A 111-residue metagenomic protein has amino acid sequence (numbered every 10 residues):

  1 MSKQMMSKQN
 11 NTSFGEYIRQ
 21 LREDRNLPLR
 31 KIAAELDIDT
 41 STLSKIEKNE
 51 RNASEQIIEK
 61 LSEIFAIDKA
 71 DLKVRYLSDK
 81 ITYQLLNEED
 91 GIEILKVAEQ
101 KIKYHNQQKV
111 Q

Functional and structural regions predicted by a protein language model:
S2-D24: A short, Lys/Arg-rich alpha-helix, primarily the initiator
I18, L29, T40, E55-I58: Helix-turn-helix DNA-binding elements, focusing on the entry/boundary residues of the two helices that contact DNA
R22, A33, S62: The alpha-helix within a helix-turn-helix
N26-S44: Short alpha-helical DNA-recognition segment
D37, S54-D71: DNA major-groove recognition helix of helix-turn-helix/homeodomain DNA-binding modules
K73-Q111: Interfacial/linker helices and their anchor residues that mediate assembly or domain coupling
